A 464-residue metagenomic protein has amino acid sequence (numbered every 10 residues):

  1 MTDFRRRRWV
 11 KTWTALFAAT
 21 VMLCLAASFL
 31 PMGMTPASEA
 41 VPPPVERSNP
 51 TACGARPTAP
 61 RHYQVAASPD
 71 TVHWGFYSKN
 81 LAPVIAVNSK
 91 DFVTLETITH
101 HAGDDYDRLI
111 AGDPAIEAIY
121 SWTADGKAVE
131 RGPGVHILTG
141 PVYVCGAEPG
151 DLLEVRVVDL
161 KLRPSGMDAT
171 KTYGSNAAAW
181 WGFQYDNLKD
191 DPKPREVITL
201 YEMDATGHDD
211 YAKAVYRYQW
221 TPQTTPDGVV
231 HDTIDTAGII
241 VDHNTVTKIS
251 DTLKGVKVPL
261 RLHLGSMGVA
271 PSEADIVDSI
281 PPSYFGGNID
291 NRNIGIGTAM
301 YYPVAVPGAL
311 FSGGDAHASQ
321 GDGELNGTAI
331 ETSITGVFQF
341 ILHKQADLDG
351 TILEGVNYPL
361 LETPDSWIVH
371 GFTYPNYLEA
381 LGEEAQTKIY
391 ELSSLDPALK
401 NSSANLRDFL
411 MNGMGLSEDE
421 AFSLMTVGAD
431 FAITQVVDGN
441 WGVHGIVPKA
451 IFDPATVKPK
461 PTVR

Functional and structural regions predicted by a protein language model:
M1-K11: N-terminal secretory signal peptides that target proteins for export/translocation
L16-P31: Bacterial N-terminal signal peptides
E46-R131: N-terminal, Lys/Arg-enriched amphipathic/low-complexity engagement segments that precede the first folded domain
S68-S78, R131-T139, V277-F285: Short, structured beta-strand/loop micro-motifs enriched in basic residues and often containing a Trp
I98-G112, L160-T172, G308-A318, T434-V437: Short, Lys/Arg- and Gly-enriched loop/turn segments at beta-strand edges
H136-I137, D159-G295: Intrinsically disordered, low-complexity linker/loop segments enriched in Gly/Pro and charged/polar residues
K254-S393, R407: Conserved mixed alpha/beta catalytic, RNA-binding, or beta-rich assembly cores of soluble enzyme, regulatory
